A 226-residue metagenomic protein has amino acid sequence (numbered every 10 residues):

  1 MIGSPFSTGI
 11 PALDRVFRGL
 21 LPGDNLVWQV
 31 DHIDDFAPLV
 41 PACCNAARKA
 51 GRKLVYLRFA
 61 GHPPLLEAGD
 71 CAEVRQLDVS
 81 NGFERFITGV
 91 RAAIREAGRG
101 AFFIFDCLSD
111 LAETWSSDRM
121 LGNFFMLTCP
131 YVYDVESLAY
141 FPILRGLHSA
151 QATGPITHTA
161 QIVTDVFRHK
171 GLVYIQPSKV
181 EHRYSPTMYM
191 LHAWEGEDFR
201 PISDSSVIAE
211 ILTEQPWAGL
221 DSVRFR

Functional and structural regions predicted by a protein language model:
M1-G3, R183-R226: C-terminal regions of RecA-like/P-loop NTPase motor modules
P5-F59, R226: Glycine-rich P-loop/Walker A and Walker A-like loops and their local beta1-loop-alpha1 context in P-loop NTPases
R18-L21, A46-A50, I94-A97, P130-V135 (+1 more regions): Conserved catalytic network of the ASCE P-loop NTPase/AAA+ motor domain
V27, F102-D106, Y140: Structural motif
F36, G61-E67, H148-A150: Short, charged/polar "capping" segments at the starts of alpha-helices and the immediately preceding loops
A50-E113: Conserved inter-motif catalytic segment of the P-loop NTP-binding fold
T114-W115, M120-L147: Substrate-engagement module of ASCE P-loop NTPases
S137, I143-I202: Phosphate-binding/switch region of NTP-binding enzymes
